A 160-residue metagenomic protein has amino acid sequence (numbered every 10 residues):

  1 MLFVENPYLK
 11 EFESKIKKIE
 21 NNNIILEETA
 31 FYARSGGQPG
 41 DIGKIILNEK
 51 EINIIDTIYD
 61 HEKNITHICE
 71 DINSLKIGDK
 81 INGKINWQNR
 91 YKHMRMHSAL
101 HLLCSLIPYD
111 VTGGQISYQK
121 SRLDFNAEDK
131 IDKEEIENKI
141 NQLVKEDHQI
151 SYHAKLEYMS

Functional and structural regions predicted by a protein language model:
M1-S160: Active-/binding-site microenvironments in catalytic and ligand-binding cores
